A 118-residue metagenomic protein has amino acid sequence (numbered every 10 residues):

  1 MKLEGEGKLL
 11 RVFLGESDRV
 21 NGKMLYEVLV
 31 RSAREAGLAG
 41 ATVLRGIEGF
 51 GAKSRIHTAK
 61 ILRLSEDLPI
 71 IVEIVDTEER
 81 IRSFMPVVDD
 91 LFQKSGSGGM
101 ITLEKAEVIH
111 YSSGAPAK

Functional and structural regions predicted by a protein language model:
M1-K118: Positively charged, small/polar-rich N-terminal and surface patches that mediate targeting and assembly and bind
